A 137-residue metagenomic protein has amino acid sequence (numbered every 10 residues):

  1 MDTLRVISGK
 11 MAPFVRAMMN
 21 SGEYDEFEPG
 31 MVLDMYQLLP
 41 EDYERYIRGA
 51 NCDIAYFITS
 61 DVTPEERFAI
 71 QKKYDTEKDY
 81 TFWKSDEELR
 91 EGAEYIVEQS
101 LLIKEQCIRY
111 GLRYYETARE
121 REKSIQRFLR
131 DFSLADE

Functional and structural regions predicted by a protein language model:
M1-Y36: Conserved nucleotide-sensing/catalytic segment adjacent to the nucleotide-binding pocket in NTP-handling enzymes
D2-I7, F82-Y95: A short acidic, glycine-rich active-site loop that binds or catalyzes chemistry on phosphate/adenosine moieties
M18, Y43, I103: Aromatic/hydrophobic pocket-lining residues that form π-stacking "cages" and hydrophobic walls in ligand
E26-Y46, Q106-I108, R113-Y114: Helical/strand "switch-coupling" subdomains that flank nucleotide/phosphate-binding cores, especially in P-loop NTPases
L33-F82: ATP-dependent NMP and nucleoside kinases share a basic, alpha-helical "lid"
K72-T81, A93-Q106: Noncatalytic linker/hinge segments flanking ATPase motor cores
E98-E137: NTP-dependent small-molecule kinase module
